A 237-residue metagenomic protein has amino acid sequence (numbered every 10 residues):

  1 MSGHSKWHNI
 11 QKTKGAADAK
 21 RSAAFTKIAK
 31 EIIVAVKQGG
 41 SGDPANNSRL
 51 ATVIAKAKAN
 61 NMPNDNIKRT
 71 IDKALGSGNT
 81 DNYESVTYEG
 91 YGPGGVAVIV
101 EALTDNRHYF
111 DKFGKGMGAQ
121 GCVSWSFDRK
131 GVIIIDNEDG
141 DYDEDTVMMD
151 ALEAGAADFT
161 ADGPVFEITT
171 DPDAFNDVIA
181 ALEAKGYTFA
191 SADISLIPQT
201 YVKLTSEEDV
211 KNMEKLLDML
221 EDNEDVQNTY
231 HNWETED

Functional and structural regions predicted by a protein language model:
M1-G118, S126-V132: N-terminal cationic and glycine-rich segments that engage phosphates or anionic surfaces
S41-P44, N64-N66, Q120-V123, A190-A192 (+2 more regions): Flexible, glycine/charged-enriched surface loops at secondary-structure junctions
G78-T87, F113-Q120, E144-A156, G186-T188: Short amphipathic beta-strand starts and helix->beta connectors
S85-V86, S124, L196, H231: Residue-level signal for alpha-helical context at structural boundaries
V123-S126, G140: Structured alpha/beta interaction-core segments
I134-D237: Positively charged, low-complexity, intrinsically disordered RNA-binding extensions
